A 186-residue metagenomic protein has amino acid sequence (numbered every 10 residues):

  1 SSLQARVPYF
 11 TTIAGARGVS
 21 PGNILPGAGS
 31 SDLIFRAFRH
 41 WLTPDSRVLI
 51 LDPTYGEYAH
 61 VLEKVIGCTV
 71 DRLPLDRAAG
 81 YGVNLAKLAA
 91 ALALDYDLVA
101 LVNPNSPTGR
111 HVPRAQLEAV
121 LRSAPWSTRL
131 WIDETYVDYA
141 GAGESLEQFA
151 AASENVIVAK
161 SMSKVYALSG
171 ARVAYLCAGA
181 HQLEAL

Functional and structural regions predicted by a protein language model:
S1-Q4, T12-G15, V83-A86, L94-D97: N-terminal "arm"/small-domain region of PLP-dependent enzymes with the aminotransferase-like
A5, G18, K64, A151-L186: Conserved core segment of the aminotransferase class I/II
V7-R47, V65: Phosphate-binding glycine-rich loop
I24, V48, V70, L130 (+1 more regions): Hydrophobic/aromatic residues located in beta-strands of well-ordered beta-sheets within soluble catalytic
H40-H60: Conserved PLP-anchoring active-site segment centered on the Schiff-base-forming lysine
D71-P74, L98-P104, L130-E134: Short beta-strands and strand-loop turn motifs
G82-D95, P107-L130, E134-L168: Active-site pre-lysine segment of PLP-dependent enzymes
